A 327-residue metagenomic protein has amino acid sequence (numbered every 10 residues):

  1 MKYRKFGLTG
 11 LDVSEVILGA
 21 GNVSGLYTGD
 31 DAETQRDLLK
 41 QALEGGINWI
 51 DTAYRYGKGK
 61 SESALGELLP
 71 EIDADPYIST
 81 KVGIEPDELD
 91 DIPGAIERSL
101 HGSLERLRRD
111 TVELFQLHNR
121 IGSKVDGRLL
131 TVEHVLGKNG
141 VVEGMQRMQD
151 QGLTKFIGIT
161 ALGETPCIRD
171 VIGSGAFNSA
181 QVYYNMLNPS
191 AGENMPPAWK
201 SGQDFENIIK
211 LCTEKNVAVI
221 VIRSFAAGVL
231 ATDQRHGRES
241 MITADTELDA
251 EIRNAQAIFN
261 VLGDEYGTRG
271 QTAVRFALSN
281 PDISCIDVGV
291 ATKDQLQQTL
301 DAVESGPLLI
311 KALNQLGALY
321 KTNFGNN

Functional and structural regions predicted by a protein language model:
M1-Y77, E97, N185: N-terminal binding-site loop/beta-alpha segment at the start of enzyme catalytic domains that lines or forms
F6, L18, I50, L65 (+9 more regions): Conserved, mostly hydrophobic/aromatic
L11-V16, G46-N48, I72-Y77, R108-E113 (+4 more regions): Short, well-ordered coil/turn segments that N-cap beta-strands
G21-E33, V82-G94, L262-G263: Active-site mouth loops of central-metabolism enzymes
G29-A42, D91-R106, G163-V171, G270-A273: Short, acidic/polar
K58, R120-N327: Beta/alpha (TIM)-barrel catalytic core signal, keyed to glycine-rich beta->alpha loops juxtaposed to Asp/Glu that bind
D75-D87, L117, M186: A short, structured active-site edge motif that brings together acidic residues
A95-Q116, R147-Q151: CE4/NodB-like, metal-dependent polysaccharide N-deacetylase domain that modifies extracellular/periplasmic N-acetylated
